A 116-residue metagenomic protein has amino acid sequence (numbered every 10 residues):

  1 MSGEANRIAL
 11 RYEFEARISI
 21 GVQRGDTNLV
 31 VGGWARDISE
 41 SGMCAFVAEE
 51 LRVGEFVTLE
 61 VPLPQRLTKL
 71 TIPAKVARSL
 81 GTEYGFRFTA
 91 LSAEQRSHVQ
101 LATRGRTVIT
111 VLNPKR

Functional and structural regions predicted by a protein language model:
M1-I38, Q100-R116: N-terminal helix initiation/capping motif
I18-E50, F56-T58, L80-G85: Short strand-loop-strand
N28-V30, L67-T71: Short, mixed charged/polar active-site loops that provide acid/base catalysis or chelate metal/phosphate cofactors
W34, P73-K75, R87: Residues located in well-ordered beta-strands
E49-V53, F86-R104: Short solvent-exposed strand/turn elements
P62-R66: Short, charged beta-turn/beta-strand-edge "cap" motif at the junction between a beta-strand and an adjacent loop
I72-T82: Short, compositionally biased
